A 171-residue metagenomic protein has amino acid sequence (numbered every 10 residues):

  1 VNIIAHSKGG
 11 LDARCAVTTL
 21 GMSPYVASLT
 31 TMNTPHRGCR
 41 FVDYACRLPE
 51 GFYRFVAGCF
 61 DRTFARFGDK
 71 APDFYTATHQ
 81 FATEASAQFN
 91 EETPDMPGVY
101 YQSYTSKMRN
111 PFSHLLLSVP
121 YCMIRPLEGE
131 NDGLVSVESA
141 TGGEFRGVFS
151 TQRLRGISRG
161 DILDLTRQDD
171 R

Functional and structural regions predicted by a protein language model:
I3-A5, M32: Short beta-strand immediately N-terminal to the catalytic nucleophile in serine-hydrolase-like folds
A5-G9, A13: Gly/Ala-rich beta-loop-alpha elbow adjacent to hydrolase catalytic centers
A16: Aromatic pocket-lining residues of Rossmann-like dinucleotide-binding sites
T19, S23-R171: Helical cap/lid subdomain of alpha/beta-hydrolase-fold lipid enzymes that gates access to the catalytic pocket
